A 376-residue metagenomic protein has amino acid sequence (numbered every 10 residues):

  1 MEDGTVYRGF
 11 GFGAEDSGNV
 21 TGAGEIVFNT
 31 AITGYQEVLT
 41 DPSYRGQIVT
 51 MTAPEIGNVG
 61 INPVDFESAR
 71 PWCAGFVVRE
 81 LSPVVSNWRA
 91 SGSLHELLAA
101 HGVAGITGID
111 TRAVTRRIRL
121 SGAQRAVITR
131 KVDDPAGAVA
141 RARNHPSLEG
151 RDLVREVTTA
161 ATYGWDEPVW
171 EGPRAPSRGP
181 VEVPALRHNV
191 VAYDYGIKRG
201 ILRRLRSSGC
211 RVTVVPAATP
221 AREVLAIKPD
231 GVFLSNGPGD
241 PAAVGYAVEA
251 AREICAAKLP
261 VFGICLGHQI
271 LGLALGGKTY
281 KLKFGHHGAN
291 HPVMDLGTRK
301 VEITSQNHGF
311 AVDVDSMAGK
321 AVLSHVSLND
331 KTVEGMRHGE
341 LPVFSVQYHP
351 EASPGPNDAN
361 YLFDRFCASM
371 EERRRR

Functional and structural regions predicted by a protein language model:
M1-R222, A226-I227, P241, S353-G355 (+1 more regions): RNA-binding accessory domains that recognize and position tRNA/RNA substrates
E2-D3, S121, L296-T298, G339-E340: Short acidic-glycine loop/turn motifs at beta-strand connectors
G11-G13, P54, N307, H338 (+1 more regions): Residue-level structural signal for beta-strand termini and adjacent loop
A104, N189, P260-F262, K278 (+1 more regions): Proline-centered loop/turn at the N-terminus of a beta-strand
N189-Y193, T304-S305, F344-Y348: Active-site-proximal beta-strand elements of phosphoester/diester hydrolases
A226, D230-G231, N236-V314, G355-R365 (+1 more regions): Cysteine-nucleophile active-site neighborhood
R299-L341: Catalytic beta-strand/loop cores that center a nucleophilic Ser/Cys/Thr and support acyl-enzyme chemistry
G335-R375: A glycine-centered loop/beta-turn motif at secondary-structure junctions
